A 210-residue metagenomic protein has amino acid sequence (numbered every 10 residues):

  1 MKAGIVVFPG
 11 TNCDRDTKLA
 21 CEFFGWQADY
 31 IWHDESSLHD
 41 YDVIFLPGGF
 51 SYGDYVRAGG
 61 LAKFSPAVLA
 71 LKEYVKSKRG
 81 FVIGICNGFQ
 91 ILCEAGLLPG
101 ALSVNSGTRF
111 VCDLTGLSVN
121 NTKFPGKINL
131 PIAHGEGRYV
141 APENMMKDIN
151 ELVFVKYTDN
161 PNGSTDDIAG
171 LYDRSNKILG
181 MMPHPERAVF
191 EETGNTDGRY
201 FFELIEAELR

Functional and structural regions predicted by a protein language model:
M1-I85, L92-P99, N105-V111, E143-M145 (+2 more regions): N-terminal beta1-alpha1 cap of cysteine-dependent amidohydrolase-like domains
Y41, E73, L102-R210: Amide-donor transfer/coupling interface in amidating biosynthetic enzymes
G49-F50, G88, G135, P185: Active-site metal-binding loops of divalent metal-dependent hydrolases
